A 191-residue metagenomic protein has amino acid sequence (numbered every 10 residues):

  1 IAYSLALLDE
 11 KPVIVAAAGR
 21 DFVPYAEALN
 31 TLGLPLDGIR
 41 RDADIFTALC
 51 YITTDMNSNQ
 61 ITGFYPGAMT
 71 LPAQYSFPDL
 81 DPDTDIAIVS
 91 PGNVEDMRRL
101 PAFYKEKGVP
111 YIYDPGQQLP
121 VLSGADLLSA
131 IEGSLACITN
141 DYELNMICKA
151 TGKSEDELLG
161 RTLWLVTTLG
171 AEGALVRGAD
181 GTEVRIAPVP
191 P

Functional and structural regions predicted by a protein language model:
I1, N140, T168: Short, conserved phosphate/pyrophosphate- and ester-handling motifs at nucleotide-, phospho-/glycolipid
I1-L49: Substrate-binding N-lobe of the ribokinase-like
I14-A16, Y113, T167: Structural beta-sheet core signal
G19-R20, R41-D44, P66-M69, P115-L119 (+2 more regions): Short, acidic/turn-prone active-site loops that include or flank metal/cofactor- and phosphate-binding residues
D37, R41-D42, C50-P91, E95: Conserved phosphate-binding/catalytic loop of the ribokinase/pfkB sugar-kinase fold
D81-P82, I131, L159: A short, aliphatic-rich alpha-helical micro-motif
I86-E155, W164, E172-A174: Conserved beta-alpha-beta core of the PfkB/ribokinase-like small-molecule kinase fold
G152-P191: Conserved phosphate-binding/catalytic region of the ribokinase-like
